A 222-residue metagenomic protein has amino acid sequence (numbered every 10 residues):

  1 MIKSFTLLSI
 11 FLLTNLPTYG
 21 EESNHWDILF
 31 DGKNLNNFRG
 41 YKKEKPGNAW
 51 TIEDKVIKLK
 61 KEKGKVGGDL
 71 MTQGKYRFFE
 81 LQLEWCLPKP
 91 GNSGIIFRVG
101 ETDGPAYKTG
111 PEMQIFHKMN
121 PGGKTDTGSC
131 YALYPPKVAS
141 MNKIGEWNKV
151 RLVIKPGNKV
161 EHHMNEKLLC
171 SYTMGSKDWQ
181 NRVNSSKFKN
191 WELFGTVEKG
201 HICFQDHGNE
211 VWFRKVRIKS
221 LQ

Functional and structural regions predicted by a protein language model:
S4-T14: Sec-dependent N-terminal signal peptides
Y19-Q222: Carbohydrate-interacting regions of secretory-pathway proteins
